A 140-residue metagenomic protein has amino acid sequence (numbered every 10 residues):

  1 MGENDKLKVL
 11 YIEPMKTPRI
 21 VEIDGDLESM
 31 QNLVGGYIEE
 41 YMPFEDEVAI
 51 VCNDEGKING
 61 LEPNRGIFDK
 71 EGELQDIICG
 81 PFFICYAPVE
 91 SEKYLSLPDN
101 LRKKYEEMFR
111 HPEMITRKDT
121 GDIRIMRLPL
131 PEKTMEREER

Functional and structural regions predicted by a protein language model:
M1-L27: Short, surface-exposed beta-strand/turn modules with glycine/proline-rich turns and flanking aromatic residues
M15, E40-E47: Catalytic phosphate/metal-binding cores of nucleic-acid and nucleotide-processing enzymes, i.e., regions that mediate
I23-S29, N64-I67: A short, sequence-level motif marking secondary-structure junctions
D46-K70: Short, structured protein-protein interaction patches enriched in aromatics and acidic/basic residues, typified by
E71-P88, K93-Y94, P98: Helix-rich interaction surfaces within compact, conserved domain-sized segments that mediate assembly or partner
K93-M126: Extended coiled-coil/helical scaffolds and adjacent low-complexity linkers that mediate multimerization and adaptor
K133-R140: Non-Sec secretion/translocation targeting segments of pathogen effectors
